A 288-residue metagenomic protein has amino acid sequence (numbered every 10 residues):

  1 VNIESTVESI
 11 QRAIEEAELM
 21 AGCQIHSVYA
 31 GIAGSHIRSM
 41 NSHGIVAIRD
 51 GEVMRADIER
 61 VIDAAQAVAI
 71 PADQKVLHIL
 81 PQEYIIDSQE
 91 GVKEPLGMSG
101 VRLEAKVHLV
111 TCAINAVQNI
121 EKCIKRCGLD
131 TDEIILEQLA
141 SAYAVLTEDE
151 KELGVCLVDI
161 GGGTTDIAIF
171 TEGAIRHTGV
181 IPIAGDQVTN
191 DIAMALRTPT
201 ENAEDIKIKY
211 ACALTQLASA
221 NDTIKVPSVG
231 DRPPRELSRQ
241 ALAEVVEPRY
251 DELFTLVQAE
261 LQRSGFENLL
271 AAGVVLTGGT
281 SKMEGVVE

Functional and structural regions predicted by a protein language model:
V1-L157, A174-R176, G185, L196-V245 (+2 more regions): Nucleotide/phosphate-binding catalytic cleft detector across ATP-hydrolyzing and phosphate-transferring enzymes
I32-S35, G162, G278-G279: Core structural elements
T165-I169: Short beta-strand scaffold segments in enzyme catalytic cores
T178-V180: Residue-level detector of high-confidence beta-strand sites
R249-Q258: A general structural motif
L256, V275-T277: Short, conserved beta-strand edge motifs with alternating hydrophobic and charged residues
